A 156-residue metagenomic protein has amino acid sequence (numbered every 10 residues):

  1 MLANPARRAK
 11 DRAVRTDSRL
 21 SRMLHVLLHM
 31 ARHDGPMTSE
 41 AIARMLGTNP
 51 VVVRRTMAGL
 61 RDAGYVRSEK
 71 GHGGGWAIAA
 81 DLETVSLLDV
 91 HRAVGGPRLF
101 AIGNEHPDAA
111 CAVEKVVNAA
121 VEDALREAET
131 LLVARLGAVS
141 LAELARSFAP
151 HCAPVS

Functional and structural regions predicted by a protein language model:
L2-A6, P107-S156: C-terminal regulatory/oligomerization modules of transcriptional regulators
K10-S18, A120-D123: Short amphipathic alpha-helical boundary/capping segments
T16-T48: N-terminal helix-turn-helix DNA-binding core of bacterial DNA-binding proteins
V51: Key DNA-contact positions within bacterial/archaeal DNA-binding proteins
T56-A63: Basic amphipathic alpha-helical segments that dock to polyanions
A63-A79: Beta-hairpin "wing" of winged helix-turn-helix
L82-P107, L125: Conserved segment of winged-helix/HTH DNA-binding domains
